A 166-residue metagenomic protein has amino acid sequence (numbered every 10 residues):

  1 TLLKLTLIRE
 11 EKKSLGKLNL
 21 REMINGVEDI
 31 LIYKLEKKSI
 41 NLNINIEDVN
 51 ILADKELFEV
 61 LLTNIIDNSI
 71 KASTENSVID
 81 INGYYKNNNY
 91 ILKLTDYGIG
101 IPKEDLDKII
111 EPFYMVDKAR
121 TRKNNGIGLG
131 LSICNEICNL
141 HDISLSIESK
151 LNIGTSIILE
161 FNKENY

Functional and structural regions predicted by a protein language model:
R9-S14, I46, N50-E56: Conserved micro-motifs of the catalytic ATP-binding
K34-N43: Short conserved segments within the C-terminal catalytic ATPase subdomain
S69-I70: Short helix-loop "hinge" at the ATP-lid/N-box region of the Bergerat-fold HATPase_c
N76-N88: Short beta-strand/loop element within the Bergerat-fold HATPase_c
D96: Acidic ATP/Mg2+-coordinating residue in the GHKL
I101-F113: Short conserved segment of the HATPase_c
